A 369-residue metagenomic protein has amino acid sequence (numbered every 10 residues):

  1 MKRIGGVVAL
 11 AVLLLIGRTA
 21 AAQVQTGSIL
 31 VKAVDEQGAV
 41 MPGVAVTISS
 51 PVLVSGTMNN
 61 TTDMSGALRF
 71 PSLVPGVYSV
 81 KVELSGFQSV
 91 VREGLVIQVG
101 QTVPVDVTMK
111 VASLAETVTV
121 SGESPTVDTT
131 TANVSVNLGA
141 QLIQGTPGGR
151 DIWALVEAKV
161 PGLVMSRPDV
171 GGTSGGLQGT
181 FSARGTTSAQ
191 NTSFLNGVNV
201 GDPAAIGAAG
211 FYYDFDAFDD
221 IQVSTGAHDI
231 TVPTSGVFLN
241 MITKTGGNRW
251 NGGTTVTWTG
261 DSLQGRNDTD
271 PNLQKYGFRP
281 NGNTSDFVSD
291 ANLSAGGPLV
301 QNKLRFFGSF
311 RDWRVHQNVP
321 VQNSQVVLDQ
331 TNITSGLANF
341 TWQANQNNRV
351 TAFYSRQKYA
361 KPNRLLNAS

Functional and structural regions predicted by a protein language model:
K2-G139, G145, D216: Periplasm-facing N-terminal accessory domains of Gram-negative outer-membrane beta-barrel systems
G76, S113, A189, T245-N248 (+2 more regions): Short coil turns and loop connectors of transmembrane beta-barrels in diderm outer membranes and organellar homologs
F87-T245, Q264, Q274-G297, W313 (+1 more regions): Periplasmic N-terminal accessory/gating domains of Gram-negative outer-membrane beta-barrel systems
E123, S224-G226, T255-T259, S309-W313 (+1 more regions): Outer-membrane beta-barrel pore domains and translocons
V136, W153-L155, T334, Y359 (+1 more regions): Structured, solvent-exposed hinge/loop segments at the ends of secondary-structure elements
G139, T269-K275, N323-Q330, Q357-K358 (+1 more regions): Flexible, surface-exposed loop regions and adjacent strand-edge segments of Gram-negative outer-membrane beta-barrel
N251, G282-A360: Transmembrane beta-barrel wall of Gram-negative outer-membrane proteins
G260-D268: Cytochrome P450 core scaffold surrounding the K-helix E-X-X-R motif and the conserved "meander" helix-loop region
